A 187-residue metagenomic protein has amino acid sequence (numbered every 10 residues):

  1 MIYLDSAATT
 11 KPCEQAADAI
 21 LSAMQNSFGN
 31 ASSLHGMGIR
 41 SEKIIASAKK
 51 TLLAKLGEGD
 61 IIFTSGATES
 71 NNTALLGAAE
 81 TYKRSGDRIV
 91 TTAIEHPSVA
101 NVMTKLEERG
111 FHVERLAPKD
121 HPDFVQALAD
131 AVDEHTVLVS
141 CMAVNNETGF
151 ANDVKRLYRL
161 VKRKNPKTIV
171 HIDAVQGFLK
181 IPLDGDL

Functional and structural regions predicted by a protein language model:
M1-L187: Pyridoxal 5′-phosphate
